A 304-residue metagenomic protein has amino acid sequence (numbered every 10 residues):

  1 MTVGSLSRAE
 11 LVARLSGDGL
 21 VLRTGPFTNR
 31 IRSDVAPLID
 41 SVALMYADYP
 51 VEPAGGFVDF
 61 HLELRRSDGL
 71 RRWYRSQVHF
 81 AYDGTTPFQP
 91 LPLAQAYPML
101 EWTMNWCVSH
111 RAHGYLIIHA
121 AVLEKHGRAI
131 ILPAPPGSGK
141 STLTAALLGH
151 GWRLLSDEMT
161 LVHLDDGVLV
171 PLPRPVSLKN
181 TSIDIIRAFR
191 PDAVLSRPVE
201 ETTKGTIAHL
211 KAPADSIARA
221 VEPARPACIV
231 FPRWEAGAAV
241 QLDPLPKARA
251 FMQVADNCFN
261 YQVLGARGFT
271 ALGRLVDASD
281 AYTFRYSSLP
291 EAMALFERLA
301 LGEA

Functional and structural regions predicted by a protein language model:
T2-S41, F57-D59, A121-A134, G149-A304: Glycine-rich, often acidic-flanked micro-motifs that create phosphate/phosphodiester-binding or positioning elements
L44-D48: Short Gly/aromatic-enriched secondary-structure transition segments
Y49-A54: Active-site phosphate-binding and catalytic loops of NTP-dependent enzymes
F57-S109, A300: Charged, amphipathic alpha-helical linker segments immediately N-terminal to NTP-binding catalytic cores
V108-R111, D215-I217: Short, P/G- and charge-enriched loop/turn segments at secondary-structure junctions
H110-K125: Pre-Walker A adenine-sensing motif
K140: Conserved lysine of the Walker
L143-T144: Post-Walker A alpha-helix
